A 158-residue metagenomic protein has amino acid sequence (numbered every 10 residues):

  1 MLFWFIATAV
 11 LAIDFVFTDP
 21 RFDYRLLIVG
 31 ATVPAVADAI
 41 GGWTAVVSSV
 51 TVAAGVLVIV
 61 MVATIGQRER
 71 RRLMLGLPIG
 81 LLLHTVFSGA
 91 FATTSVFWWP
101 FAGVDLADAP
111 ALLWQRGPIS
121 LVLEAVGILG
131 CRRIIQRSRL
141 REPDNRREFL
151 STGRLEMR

Functional and structural regions predicted by a protein language model:
M1-R158: N-terminal membrane-targeting hydrophobic helices
